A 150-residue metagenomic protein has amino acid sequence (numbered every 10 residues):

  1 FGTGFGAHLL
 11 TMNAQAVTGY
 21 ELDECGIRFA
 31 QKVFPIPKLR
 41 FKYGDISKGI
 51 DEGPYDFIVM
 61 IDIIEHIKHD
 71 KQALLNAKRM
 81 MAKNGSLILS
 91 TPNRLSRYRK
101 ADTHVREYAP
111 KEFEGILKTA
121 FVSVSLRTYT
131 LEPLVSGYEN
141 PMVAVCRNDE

Functional and structural regions predicted by a protein language model:
F1-R99, A109-E114, A144-C146: Conserved SAM-binding loop
K48-I50, L131-L134: A short acidic, often aromatic-flanked loop/helix-cap motif at beta-alpha or helix-coil junctions that lines enzyme
K100-H104: Short, solvent-exposed loop/turn segments at secondary-structure boundaries
L117-K118: Hydrophobic C-terminal alpha-helix "anchor/cap" residues
F121-P133: Conserved S-adenosyl-L-methionine
E132-E150: Core SAM-dependent methyltransferase catalytic element
